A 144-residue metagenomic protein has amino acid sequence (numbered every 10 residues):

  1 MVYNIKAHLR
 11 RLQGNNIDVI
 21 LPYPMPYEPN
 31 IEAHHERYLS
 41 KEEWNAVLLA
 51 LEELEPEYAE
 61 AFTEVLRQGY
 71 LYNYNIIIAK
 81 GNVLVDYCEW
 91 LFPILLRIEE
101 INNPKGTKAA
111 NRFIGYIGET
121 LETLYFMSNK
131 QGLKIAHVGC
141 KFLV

Functional and structural regions predicted by a protein language model:
M1-V144: ER/Golgi luminal nucleotide-sugar-dependent glycosyltransferases, focusing on the catalytic module
